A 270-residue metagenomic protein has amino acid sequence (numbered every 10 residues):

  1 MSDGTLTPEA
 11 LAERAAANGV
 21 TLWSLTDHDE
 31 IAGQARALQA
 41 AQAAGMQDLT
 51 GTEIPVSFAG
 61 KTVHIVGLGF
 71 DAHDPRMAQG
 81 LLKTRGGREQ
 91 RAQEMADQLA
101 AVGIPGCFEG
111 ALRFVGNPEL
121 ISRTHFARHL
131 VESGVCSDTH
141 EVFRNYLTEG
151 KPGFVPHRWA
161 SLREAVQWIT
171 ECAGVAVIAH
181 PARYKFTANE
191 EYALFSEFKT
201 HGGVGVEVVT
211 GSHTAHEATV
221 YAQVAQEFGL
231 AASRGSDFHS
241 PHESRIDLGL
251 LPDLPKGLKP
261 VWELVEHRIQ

Functional and structural regions predicted by a protein language model:
M1-T62, Y146-E149, A160-A173, V177-E243 (+1 more regions): An N-terminally biased module of ancient metal coordination in phosphate/nucleic-acid-related enzymes
Q39-S196, G257-P260, V265-R268: Extended substrate/RNA-proximal surfaces in nucleic-acid metabolism proteins
R76, E243-S244: A short acidic, helix-capping loop that chelates divalent metal ions and anchors anionic groups
G203, I246-Q270: His/Asp/Glu-enriched, well-ordered alpha-helical/loop segment that forms or immediately abuts the divalent-metal
